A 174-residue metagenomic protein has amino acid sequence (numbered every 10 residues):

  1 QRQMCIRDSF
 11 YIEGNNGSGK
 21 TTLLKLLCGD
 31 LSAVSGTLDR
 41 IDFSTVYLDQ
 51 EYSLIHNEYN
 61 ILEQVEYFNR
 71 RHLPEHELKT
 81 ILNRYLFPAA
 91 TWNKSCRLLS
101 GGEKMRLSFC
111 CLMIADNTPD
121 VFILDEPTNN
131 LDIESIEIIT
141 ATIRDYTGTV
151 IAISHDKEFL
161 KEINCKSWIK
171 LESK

Functional and structural regions predicted by a protein language model:
Q1-I6: Short, small-residue-biased leader/transition segments that mark boundaries at the very start of proteins
S9, S18, T22-H72, N164-K174: ABC ATPase nucleotide-binding domain signature region
E13-N15: The feature captures the beta-strand-to-loop junction immediately N-terminal to the Walker
D49, S154-H155: H-loop/switch region of ABC-family ATPase nucleotide-binding domains
Q50-V121, E126-N129, E134: ABC-family P-loop ATPase nucleotide-binding domains
N129-A141, E158: Conserved D-loop/post-Walker B switch-helix segment of ABC ATPase nucleotide-binding domains
G148-I153: Conserved H-loop
K157-I163: Conserved H-loop
